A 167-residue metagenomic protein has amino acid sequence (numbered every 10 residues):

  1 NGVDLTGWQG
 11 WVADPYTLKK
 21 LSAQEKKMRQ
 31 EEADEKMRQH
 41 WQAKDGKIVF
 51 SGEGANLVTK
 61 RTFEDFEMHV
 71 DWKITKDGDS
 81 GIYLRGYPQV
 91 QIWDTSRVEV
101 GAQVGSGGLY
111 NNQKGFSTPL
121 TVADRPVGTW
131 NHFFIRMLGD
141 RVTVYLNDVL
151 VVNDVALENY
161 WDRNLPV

Functional and structural regions predicted by a protein language model:
N1-V167: Carbohydrate-interacting regions of secretory-pathway proteins
